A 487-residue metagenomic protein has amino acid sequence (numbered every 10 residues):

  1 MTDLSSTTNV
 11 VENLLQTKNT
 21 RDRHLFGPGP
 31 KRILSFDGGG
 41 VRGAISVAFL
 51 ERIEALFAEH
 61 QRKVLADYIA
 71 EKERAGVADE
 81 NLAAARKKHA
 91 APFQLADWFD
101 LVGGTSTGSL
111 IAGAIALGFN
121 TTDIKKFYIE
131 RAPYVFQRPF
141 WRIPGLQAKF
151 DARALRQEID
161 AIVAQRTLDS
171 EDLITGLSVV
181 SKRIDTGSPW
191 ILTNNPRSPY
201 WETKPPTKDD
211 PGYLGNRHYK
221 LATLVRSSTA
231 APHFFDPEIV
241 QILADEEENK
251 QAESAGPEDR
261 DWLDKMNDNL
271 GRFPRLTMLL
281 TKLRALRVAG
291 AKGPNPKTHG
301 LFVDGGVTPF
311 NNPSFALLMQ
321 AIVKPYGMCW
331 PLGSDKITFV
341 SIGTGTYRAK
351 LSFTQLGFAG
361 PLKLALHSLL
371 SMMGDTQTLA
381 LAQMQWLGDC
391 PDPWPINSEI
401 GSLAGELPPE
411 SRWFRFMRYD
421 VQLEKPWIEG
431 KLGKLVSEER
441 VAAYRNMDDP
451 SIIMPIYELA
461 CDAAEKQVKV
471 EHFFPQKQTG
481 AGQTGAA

Functional and structural regions predicted by a protein language model:
T2-R23, P30, K125, C329 (+1 more regions): Non-catalytic, mobile gating and regulatory segments of ester bond hydrolases
T2-T7, N295-K297, V307-N312, C329-S334 (+2 more regions): C-terminal helical/tail subdomains of lipid-metabolizing enzymes
N13-K18, I33, A44-I162, T193-T207 (+2 more regions): Patatin-like phospholipase
R32-F36, D97-S106, G176-K182, G300-D304 (+2 more regions): Extended hydrophobic secondary-structure segments that form protein cores and membrane-embedded regions
G38-R42, F99-S109, Y213-L214, V225 (+1 more regions): Gly/Ser-rich catalytic serine loop of serine hydrolases
A44, L50-A75, Q241-L263, L351-S352 (+1 more regions): Internal, charge-rich low-complexity segments
Q137-R138, I174-V323: Active-site gating loop/helix substructures
P309, L318-F358: Hydrophobic, mid-to-C-terminal alpha-helical segments
